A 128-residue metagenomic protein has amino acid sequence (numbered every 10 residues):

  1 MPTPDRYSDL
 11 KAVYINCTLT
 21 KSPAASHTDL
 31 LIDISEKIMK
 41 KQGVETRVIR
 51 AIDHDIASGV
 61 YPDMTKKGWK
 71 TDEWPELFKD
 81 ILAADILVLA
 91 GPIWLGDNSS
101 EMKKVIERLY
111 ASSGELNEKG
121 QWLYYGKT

Functional and structural regions predicted by a protein language model:
M1-K119: N-terminal beta1-alpha1-beta2 submodule of the flavodoxin-like/Rossmannoid cofactor-binding fold
N117-T128: Short, glycine-/small-residue-rich phosphate/pyrophosphate-handling segment
